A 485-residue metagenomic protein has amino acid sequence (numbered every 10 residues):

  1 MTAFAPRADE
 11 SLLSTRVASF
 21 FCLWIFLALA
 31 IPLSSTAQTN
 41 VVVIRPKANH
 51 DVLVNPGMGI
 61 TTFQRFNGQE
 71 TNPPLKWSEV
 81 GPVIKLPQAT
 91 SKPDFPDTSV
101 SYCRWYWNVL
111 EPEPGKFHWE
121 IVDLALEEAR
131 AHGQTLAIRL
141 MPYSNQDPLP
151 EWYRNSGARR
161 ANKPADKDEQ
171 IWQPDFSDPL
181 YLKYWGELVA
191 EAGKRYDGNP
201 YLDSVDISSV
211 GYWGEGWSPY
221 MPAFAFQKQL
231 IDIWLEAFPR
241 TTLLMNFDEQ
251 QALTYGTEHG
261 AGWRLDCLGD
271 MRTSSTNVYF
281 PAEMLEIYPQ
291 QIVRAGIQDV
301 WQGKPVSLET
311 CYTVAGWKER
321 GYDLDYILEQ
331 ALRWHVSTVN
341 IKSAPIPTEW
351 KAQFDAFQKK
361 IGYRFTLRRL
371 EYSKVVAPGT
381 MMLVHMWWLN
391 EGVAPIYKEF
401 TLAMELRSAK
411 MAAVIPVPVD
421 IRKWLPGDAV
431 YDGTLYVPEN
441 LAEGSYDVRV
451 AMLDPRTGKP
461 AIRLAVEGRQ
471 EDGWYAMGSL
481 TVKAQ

Functional and structural regions predicted by a protein language model:
F20-P32: Bacterial N-terminal signal peptides
N40-V83, D97-S99, R130-Q134, S204-P345: Catalytic-core regions of glycoside hydrolase
Q88-P164, A223-E236: Aromatic-lined substrate-binding rim segments of carbohydrate-active enzymes
S101, A129, A192, V205 (+2 more regions): Conserved, mostly hydrophobic/aromatic
Y106-W119, E169-Y184, G211-A223: The substrate-binding groove and active-site-proximal loops of carbohydrate-active enzymes, especially glycoside
A125-Q134, R159-S204, F226-I233: An active-site-proximal structural segment forming one wall of the substrate-binding cleft that immediately precedes
W334-G362: A eukaryote-biased signal for short, well-structured alpha-helical docking elements
F357-Q485: Extracellular/luminal regions of secreted and cell-surface proteins that mediate adhesion/ECM remodeling
